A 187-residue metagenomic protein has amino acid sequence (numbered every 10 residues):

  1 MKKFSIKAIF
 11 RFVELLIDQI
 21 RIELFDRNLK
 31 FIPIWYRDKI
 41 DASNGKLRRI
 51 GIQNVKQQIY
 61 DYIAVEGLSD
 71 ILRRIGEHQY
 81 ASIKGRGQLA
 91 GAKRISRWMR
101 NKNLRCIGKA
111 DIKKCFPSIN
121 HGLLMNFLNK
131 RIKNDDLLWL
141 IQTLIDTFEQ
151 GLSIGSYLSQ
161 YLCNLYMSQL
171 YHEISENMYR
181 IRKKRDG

Functional and structural regions predicted by a protein language model:
M1-D18: Non-catalytic, polymerase-adjacent accessory regions of viral genome-replication enzymes
K2-K7, I32-I59, R74-R86, L144-L165: Short, conserved non-catalytic motifs in the polymerase core
V13-I17, K56, D61, Q88-A92 (+4 more regions): Alpha-helix initiation and N-capping motif
L15-P33: Conserved oxyanion/phosphate-binding beta-strand-loop segments in alpha/beta enzyme cores
E23, W98-G187: Conserved polymerase palm-domain catalytic core
D61-N120: Active-site-proximal segment of RNA-dependent polymerases
